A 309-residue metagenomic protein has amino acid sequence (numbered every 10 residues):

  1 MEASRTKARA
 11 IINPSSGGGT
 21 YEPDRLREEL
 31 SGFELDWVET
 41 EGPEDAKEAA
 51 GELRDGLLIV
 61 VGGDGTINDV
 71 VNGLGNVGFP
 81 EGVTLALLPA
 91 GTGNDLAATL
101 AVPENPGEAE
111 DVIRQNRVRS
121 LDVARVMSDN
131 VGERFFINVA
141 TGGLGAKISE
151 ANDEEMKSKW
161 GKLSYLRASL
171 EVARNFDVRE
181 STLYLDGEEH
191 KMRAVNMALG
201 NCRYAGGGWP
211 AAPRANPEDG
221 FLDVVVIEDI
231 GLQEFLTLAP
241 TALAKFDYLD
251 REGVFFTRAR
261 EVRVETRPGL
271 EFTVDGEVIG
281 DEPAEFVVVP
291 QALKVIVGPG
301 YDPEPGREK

Functional and structural regions predicted by a protein language model:
M1-V61, N68, G107-E108, D302-K309: ATP/NTP phosphate-donor binding region
R9-I11, S15, G19-T20, D24 (+2 more regions): Catalytic core of DAGKc-family lipid kinases
T20-Y21, D69-N72, L96-T99, G208-W209 (+2 more regions): Short glycine-/acidic-enriched loop or helix-start segments at secondary-structure transitions that form or flank
R25-E28, R54-D55, G75-N76, D153-M156 (+3 more regions): Short, solvent-exposed amphipathic alpha-helical segments in soluble enzyme and RNA/protein-processing domains
D64, M197: Short conserved active-site loop signatures built around small residues
T141, G145, A198-A211, V278: Glycine-rich phosphate/pyrophosphate-binding beta-alpha loops
M156-S164, G207-G208, P213-E234: Gly/Ser/Thr-rich active-site loops/lids in small-molecule metabolic enzymes that frequently grip phosphoryl groups
L185-D186, K191, N216, V226-K309: ATP/nucleoside-binding phosphotransfer catalytic cores, i.e., glycine-rich phosphate-binding loops
